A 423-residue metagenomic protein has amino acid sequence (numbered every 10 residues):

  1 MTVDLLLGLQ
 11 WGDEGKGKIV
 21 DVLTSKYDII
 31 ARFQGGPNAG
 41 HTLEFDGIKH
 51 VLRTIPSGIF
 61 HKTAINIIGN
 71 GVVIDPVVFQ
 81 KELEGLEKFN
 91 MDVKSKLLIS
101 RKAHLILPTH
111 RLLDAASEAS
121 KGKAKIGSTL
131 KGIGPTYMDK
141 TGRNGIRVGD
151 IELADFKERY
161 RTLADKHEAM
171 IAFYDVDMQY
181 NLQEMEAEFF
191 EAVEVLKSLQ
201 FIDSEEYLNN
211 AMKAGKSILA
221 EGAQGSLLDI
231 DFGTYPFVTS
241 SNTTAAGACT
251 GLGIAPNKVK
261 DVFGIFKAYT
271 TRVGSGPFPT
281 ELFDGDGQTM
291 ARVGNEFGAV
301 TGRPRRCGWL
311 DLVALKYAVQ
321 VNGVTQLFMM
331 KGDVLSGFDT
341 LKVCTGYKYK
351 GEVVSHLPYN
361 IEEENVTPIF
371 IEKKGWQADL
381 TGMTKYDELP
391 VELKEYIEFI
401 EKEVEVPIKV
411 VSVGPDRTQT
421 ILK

Functional and structural regions predicted by a protein language model:
M1-K423: Non-transmembrane, aqueous-exposed alpha-helical and coiled segments at domain scale
